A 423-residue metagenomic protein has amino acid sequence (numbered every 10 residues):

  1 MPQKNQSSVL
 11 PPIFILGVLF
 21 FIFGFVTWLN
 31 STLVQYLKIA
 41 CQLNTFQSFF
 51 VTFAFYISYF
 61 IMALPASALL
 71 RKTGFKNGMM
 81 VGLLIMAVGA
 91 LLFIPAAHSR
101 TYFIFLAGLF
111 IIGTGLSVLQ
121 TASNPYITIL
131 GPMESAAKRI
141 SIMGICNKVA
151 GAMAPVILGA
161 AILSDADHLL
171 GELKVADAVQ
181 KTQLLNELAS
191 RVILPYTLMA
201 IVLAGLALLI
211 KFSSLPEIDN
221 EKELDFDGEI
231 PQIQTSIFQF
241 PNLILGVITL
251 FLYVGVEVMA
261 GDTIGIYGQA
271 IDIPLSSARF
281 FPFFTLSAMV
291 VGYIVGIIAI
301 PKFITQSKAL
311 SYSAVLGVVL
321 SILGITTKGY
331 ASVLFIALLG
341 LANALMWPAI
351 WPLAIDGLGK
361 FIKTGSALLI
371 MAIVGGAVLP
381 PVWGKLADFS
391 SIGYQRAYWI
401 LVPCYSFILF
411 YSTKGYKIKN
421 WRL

Functional and structural regions predicted by a protein language model:
P11-K38, S123-N124, A154, A260-G268 (+1 more regions): Extracytoplasmic
N30-V34, P155, G159-L163, T235-F283: Extracytoplasmic gate region of multi-pass secondary transporters
F50-A68, F283-G296: Central cavity-lining transmembrane alpha-helices of secondary-active solute carriers, predominantly the Major
M62-F75, G292-T305, A387: Helix-to-loop junctions at the C-terminal end of transmembrane segments in multipass secondary transporters
L84-S99, V315-K328: C-terminal ends and interior cores of transmembrane alpha-helices in multi-pass membrane transporters/permeases
Y102-L119, A331-M346: Hydrophobic core of transmembrane alpha-helices in multi-pass small-molecule transporters, especially MFS/SLC-type
V118-P132, A344-G359: Intracellular juxtamembrane helix-capping segments at the cytosolic ends of symmetry-related transmembrane helices
S135-E172, A367-P380: Glycine-rich segments within core transmembrane alpha-helices of 12-TM secondary carriers
